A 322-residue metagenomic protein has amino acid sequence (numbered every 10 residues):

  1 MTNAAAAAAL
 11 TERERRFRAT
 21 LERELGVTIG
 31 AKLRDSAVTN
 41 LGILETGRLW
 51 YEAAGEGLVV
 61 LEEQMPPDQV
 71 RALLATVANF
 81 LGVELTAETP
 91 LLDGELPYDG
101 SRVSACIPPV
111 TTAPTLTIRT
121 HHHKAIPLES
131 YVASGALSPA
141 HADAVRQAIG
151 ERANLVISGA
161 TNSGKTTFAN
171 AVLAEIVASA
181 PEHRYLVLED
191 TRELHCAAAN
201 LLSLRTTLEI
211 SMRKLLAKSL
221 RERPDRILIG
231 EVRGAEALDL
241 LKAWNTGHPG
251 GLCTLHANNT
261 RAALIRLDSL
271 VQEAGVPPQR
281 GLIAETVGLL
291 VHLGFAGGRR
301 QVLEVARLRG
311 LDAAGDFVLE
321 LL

Functional and structural regions predicted by a protein language model:
M1-E88, D93: N-terminal accessory targeting/assembly segments
L41, A105, H248, V287: Residue-level signature of catalytic and energy-coupling elements of molecular machines, predominantly ATP/GTP-dependent
I43-E45, A53, L96, I107-P109 (+5 more regions): Flexible glycine-/small-residue-rich
L58-E151, D316: P-loop NTP-binding catalytic core
T112, A284-L322: Conserved P-loop NTPase
L155, T167, A171-T286, H292-F295: Switch/coupling sub-region of P-loop NTPases
G159: The Walker A (P-loop) glycine that initiates the GxxxxGKT/S ATP-binding motif of P-loop NTPases
G164: Conserved glycine(s) of the Walker
